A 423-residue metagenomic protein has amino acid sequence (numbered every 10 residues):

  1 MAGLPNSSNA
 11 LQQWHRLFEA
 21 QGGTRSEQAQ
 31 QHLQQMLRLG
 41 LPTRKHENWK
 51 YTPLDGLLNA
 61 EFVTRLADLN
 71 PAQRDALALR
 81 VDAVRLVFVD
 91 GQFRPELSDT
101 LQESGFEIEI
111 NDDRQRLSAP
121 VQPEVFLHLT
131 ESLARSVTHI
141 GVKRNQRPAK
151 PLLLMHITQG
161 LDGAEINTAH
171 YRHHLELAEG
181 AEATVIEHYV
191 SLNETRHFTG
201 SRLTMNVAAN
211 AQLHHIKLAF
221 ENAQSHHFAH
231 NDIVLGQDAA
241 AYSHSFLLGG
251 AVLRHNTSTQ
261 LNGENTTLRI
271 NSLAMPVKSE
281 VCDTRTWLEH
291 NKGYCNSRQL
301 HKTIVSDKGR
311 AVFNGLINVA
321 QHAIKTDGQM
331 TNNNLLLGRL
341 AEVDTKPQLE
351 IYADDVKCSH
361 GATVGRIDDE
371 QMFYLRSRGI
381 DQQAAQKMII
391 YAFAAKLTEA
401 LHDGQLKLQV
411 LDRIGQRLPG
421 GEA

Functional and structural regions predicted by a protein language model:
M1-R202, N210-Q212: Short, low-to-moderate order helix/coil transition modules at the start of elongated helical scaffolds
R116-I380, A394-L397, L401-A423: Conserved beta-strand/loop scaffold segments within soluble protein domains that form the structured core and edges
